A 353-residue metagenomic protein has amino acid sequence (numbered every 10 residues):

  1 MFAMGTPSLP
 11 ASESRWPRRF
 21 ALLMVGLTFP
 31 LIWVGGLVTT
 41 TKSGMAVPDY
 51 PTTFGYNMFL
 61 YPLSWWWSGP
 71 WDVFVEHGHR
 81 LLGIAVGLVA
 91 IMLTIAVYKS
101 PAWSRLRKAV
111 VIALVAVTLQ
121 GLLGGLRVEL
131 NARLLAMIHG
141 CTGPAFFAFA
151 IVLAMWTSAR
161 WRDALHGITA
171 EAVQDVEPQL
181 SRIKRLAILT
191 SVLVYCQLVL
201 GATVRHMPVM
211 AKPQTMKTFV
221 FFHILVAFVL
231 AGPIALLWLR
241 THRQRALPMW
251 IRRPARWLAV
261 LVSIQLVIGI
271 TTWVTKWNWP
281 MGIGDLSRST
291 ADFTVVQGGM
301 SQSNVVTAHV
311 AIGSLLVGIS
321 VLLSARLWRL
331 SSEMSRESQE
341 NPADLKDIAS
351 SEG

Functional and structural regions predicted by a protein language model:
M1-S14, A159-I183, L247-W250, S331-E352: Membrane-interfacial, low-structure loops and terminal tails that flank and connect transmembrane helices in multi-pass
W16-V47, Y195-V199: N-terminal signal-anchor transmembrane alpha helix
R19-A21, W103-L114, I183-T190, P248-L258 (+1 more regions): Membrane-interfacial loop-to-transmembrane alpha-helix junctions, especially the N-terminal start
G26-P30, V115-A116, R182-V204, L261-V262: Alpha-helical transmembrane segments of multi-pass integral membrane proteins
I32-T40, V117-L135, Y195-P213, Q265-W279: C-terminal ends of transmembrane alpha-helices and the immediately adjacent extracellular/lumenal or cytosolic loop
T39-H77, G282-S301: Extracytosolic (periplasmic/ER-lumenal) interhelical loops and adjacent juxtamembrane/interface segments of multi-pass
V86-M92, G143-W161, L225-L237, I312-R326: Hydrophobic cores of alpha-helical transmembrane segments in multi-pass inner/ER membrane proteins, independent
Q214-V229, D285-I319: Membrane-interface transmembrane-helix boundary segments in multi-pass integral membrane proteins
